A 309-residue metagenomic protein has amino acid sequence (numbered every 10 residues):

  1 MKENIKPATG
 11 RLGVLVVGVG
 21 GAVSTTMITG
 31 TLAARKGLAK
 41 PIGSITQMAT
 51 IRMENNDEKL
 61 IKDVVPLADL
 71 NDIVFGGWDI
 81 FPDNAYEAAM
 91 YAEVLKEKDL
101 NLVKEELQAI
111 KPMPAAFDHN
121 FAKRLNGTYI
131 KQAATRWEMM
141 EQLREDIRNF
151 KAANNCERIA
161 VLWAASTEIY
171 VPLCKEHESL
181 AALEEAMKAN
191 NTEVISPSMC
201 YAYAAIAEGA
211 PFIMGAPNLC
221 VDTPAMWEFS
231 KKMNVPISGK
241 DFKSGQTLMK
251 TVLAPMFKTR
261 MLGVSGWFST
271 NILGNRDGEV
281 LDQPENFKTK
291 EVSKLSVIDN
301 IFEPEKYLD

Functional and structural regions predicted by a protein language model:
M1-A216, C220-K232, L248-A254: Metallocofactor- and cofactor-centric catalytic cores in central/energy metabolism, strongly enriched
L15-A22, Q246-D309: Active-site-lining helix/loop region of Rossmann-like oxidoreductase modules
T128-K131, N234-V235, E305-D309: A generic short-segment signal for beta-strand/edge and adjacent turn/coil regions
T135-E138, F242, E305-D309: Short linear motifs at secondary-structure transitions and domain/linker junctions
P217, F242, F268-S269: Proline- and acidic/polar-enriched loop/turn elements at helix boundaries
F229-D241, R260-G266: Rossmann-fold dehydrogenase core element
